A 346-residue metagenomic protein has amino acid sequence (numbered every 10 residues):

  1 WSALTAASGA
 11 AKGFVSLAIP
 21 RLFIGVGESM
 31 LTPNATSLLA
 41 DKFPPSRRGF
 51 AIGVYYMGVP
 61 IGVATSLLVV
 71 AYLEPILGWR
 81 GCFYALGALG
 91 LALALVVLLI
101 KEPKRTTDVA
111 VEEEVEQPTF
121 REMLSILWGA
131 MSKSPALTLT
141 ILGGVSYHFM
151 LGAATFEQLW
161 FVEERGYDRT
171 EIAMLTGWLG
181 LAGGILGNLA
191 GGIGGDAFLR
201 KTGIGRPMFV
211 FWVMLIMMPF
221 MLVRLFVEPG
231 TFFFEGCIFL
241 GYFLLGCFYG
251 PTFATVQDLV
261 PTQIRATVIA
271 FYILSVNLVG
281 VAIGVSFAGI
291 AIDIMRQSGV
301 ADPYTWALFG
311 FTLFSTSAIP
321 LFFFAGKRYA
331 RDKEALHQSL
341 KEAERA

Functional and structural regions predicted by a protein language model:
A10-S16, G27, P44, V227-E228: Helix-breaking motifs and short loop linkers at transmembrane-helix boundaries and internal kinks in secondary membrane
P20-V59: Cytoplasmic helix-loop-helix junction between adjacent transmembrane helices in 12-TM secondary transporters
Y55-R105: Helix-loop-helix hairpin linking two adjacent transmembrane segments in secondary transporters
G81-L98, W306-F324: Symmetry-related core transmembrane helices of the 12-TM Major Facilitator Superfamily/SLC fold
R105-L139, E164: Juxtamembrane intracellular "pre-TM" segments in multi-pass secondary transporters
T107-R121, A325-A346: Intrinsic disorder in cytosolic terminal tails and internal cytosolic loops of multi-pass membrane transporters
P135-L189, L245-Y249, F253, G280-A288: Extracytoplasmic gate region of multi-pass secondary transporters
D196-V213: Cytoplasmic membrane-interface "Motif A"-like loop-to-helix N-cap segments of 12-TM Major Facilitator Superfamily
